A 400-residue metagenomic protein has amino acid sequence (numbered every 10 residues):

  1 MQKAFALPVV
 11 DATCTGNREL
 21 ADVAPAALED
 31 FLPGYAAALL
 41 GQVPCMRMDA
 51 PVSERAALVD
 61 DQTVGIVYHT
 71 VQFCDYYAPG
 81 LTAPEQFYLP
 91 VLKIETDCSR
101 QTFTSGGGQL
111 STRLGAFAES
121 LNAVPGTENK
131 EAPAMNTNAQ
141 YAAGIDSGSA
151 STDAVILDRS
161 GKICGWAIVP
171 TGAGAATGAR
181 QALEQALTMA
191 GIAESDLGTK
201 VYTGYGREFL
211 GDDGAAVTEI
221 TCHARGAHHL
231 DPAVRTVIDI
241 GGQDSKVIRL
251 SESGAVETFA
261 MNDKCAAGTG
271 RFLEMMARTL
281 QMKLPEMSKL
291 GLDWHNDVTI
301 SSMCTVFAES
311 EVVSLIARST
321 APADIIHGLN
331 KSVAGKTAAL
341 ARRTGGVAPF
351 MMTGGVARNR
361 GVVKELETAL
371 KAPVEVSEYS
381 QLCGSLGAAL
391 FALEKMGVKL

Functional and structural regions predicted by a protein language model:
M1-Y141, S160, C265-F272, K399: An N-terminal assembly and electron-transfer interface module characteristic of large anaerobic redox and radical
L89-T96, E219-I220, E367-L386: Conserved phosphate-binding/catalytic loops in two-lobed NTP-binding clefts
K130-T137, M189, Y205-S253, T258 (+3 more regions): Conserved phosphate-binding catalytic cores of ATP/NTP-utilizing and phosphoryl-transfer enzymes
N136-E219, R358, E367-T368, A372-V374: N-terminal glycine/serine-rich phosphate-binding loop of ATP-dependent small-molecule kinases, especially carbohydrate
G174-A175, E252-N296, L390: Glycine-rich phosphate-binding loop plus the immediately following alpha-helix
Y205, G345-A369, S380-G384: Glycine-rich phosphate-binding loops at beta-strand->alpha-helix junctions
G270-L273, S377-L400: Glycine-rich phosphate-binding/hydrolytic loop that grips phosphoryl groups
A308-A341, Q381: Adenine-nucleotide phosphate-binding core of ATP-dependent small-molecule kinases
